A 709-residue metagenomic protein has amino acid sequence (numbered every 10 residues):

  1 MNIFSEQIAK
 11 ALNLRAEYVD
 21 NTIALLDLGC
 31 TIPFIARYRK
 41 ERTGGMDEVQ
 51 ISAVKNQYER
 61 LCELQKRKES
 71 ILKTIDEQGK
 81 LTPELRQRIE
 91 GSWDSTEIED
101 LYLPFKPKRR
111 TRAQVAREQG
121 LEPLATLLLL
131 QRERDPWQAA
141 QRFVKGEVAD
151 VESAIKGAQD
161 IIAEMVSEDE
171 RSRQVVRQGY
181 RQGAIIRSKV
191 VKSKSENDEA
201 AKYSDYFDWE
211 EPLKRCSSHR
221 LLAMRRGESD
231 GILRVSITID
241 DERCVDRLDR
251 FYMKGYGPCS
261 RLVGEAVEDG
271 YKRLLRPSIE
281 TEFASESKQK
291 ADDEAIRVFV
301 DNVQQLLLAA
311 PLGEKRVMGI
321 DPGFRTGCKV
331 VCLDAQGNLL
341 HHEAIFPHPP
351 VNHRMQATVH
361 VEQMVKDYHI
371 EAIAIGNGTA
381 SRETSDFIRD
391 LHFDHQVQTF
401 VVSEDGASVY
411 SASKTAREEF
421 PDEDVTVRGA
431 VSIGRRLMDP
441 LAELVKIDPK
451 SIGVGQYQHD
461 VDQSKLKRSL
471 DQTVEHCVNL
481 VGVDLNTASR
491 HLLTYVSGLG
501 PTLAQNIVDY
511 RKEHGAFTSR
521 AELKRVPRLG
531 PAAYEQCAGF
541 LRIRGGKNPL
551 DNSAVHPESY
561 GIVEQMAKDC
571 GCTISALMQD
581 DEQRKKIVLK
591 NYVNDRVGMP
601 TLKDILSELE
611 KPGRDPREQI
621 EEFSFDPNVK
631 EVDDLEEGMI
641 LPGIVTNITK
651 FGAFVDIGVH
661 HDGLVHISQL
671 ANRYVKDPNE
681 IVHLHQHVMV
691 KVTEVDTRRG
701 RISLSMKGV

Functional and structural regions predicted by a protein language model:
M1-D20, D27: Generic start-of-chain signal for non-secretory N-termini
F4, E63-K80, E90, V409 (+7 more regions): Long, highly charged, low-complexity intrinsically disordered interaction regions that mediate electrostatic DNA/RNA
A24-D27, P104, V115-E118, A223-G227 (+15 more regions): Replace "in large, NTP-powered and nucleic-acid-processing enzymes" with "in large, NTP-powered factors and other
Y38-K40, L129, D240, P322 (+11 more regions): Short, ordered loop/turn segments at secondary-structure junctions
Q50-A53, R60, L64-G319, R325-E423 (+1 more regions): Duplex nucleic acid-engaging cores and interfaces of nucleic-acid transaction enzymes
T74, R88, I98-Y102, G227-D240 (+3 more regions): Structured, non-catalytic alpha/beta "coupling" segments that mediate domain-domain communication and provide generic
Q178-I185, I320-F324, G378-E383, V402-V409 (+5 more regions): A glycine-rich phosphate-binding loop feature that marks nucleotide/adenosyl-phosphate handling sites
I543-V709: Single-stranded RNA-binding regions, centering on S1/OB-family and related RNA-binding modules
